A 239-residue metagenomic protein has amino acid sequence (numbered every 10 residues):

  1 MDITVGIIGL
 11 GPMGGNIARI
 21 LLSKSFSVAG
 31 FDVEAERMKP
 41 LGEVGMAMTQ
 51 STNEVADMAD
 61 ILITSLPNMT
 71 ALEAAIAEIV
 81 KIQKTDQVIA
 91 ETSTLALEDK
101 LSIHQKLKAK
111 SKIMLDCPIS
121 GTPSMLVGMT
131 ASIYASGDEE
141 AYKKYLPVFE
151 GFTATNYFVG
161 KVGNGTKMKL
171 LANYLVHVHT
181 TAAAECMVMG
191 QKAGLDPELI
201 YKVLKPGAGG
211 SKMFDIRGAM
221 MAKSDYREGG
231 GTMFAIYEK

Functional and structural regions predicted by a protein language model:
M1-T64, D86-V88, P123: NAD(P)+-binding Rossmann beta1-loop-alpha1 motif at the extreme N-terminus of oxidoreductases
V5, L10, L95-N173: Rossmann-fold dinucleotide-binding core
V28, M48, I113-L115, N156 (+1 more regions): Hydrophobic beta-strand scaffold residues
T52-I113: Rossmann-fold NAD(P) dinucleotide-binding segment
T166, L175, K212-K239: Interdomain hinge/lid region at the active-site interface of Rossmann-like NAD(P)-dependent oxidoreductases
L195-A208: Small-residue-rich helix-loop
